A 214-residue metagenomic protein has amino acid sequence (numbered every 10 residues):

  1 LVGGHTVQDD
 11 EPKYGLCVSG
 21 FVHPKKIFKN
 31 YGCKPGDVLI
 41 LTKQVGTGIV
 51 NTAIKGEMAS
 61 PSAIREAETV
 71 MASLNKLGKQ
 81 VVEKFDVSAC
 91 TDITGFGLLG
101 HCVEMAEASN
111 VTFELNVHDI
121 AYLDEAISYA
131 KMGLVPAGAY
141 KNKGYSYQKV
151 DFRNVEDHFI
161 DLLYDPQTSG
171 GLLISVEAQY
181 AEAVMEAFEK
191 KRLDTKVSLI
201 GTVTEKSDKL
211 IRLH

Functional and structural regions predicted by a protein language model:
V2-H214: Helix-biased detector of long, well-ordered alpha-helical tracts
